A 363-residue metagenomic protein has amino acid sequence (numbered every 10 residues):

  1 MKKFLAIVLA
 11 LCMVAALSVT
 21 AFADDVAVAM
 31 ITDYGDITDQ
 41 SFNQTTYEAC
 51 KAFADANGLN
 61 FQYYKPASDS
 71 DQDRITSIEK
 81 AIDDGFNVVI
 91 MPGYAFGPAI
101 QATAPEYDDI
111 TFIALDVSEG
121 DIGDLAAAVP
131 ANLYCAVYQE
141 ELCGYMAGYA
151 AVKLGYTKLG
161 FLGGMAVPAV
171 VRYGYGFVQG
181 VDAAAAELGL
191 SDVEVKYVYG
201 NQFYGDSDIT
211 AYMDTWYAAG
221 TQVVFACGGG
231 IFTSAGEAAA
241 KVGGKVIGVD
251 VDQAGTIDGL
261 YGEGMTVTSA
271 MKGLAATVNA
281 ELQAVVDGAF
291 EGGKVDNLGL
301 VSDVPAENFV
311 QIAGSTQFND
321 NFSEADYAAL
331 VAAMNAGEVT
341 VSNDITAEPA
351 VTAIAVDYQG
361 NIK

Functional and structural regions predicted by a protein language model:
F4-F22: Sec-dependent N-terminal signal peptides of Gram-positive bacterial secreted proteins and lipoproteins
A23-K363: A residue-level marker of the well-folded mature domains of exported/periplasmic proteins
